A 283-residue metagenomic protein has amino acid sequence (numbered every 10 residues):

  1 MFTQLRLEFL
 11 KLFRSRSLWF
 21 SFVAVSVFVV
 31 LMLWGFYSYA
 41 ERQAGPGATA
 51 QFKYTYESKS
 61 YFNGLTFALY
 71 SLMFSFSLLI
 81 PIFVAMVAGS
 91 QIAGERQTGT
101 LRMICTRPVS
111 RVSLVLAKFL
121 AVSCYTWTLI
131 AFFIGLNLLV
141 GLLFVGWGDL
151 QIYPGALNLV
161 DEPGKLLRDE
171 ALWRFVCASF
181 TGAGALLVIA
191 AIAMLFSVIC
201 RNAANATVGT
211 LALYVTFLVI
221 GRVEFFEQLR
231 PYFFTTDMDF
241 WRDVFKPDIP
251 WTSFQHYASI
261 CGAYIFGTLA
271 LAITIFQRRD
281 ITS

Functional and structural regions predicted by a protein language model:
M1-S26: Aromatic- and glycine-rich beta-strand/loop motifs that create alpha-glucan
S26-S90, L116-V188, M194, D239-A263: Secretory targeting signals
L31-R42, E170-C177, C200-T235: Transmembrane helix segments
P81-A88, L101, F132, L136 (+6 more regions): Hydrophobic/aromatic residues in alpha-helical transmembrane segments
A85-C105, I281: Transmembrane helix boundary and interhelical loop/hinge segments in multi-pass membrane proteins
V112-L116, F276: Alpha-helix N-cap/helix-start motif at helix boundaries, enriched for small hydrophobics
L195, I199, G262-S283: Junction motif at the cytosolic side of a transmembrane helix
